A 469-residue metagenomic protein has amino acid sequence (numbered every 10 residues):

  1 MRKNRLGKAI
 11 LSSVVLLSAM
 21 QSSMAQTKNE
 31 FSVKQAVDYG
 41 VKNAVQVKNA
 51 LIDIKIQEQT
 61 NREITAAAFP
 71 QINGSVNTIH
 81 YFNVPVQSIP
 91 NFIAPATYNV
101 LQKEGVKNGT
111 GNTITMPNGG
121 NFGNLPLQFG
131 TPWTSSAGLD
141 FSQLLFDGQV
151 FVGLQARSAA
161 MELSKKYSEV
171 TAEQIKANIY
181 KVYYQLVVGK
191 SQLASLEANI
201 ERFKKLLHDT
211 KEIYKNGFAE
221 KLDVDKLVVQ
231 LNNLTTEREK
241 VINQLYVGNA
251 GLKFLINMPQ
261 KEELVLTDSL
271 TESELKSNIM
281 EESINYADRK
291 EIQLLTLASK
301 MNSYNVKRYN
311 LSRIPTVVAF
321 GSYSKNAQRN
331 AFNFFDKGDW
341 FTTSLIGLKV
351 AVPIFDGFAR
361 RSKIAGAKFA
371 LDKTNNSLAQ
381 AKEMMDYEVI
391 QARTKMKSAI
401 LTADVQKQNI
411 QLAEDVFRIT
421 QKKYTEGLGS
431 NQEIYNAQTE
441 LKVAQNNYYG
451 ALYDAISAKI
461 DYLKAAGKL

Functional and structural regions predicted by a protein language model:
M1-V33, V41, Y449, Y453-A455 (+1 more regions): Bacterial Sec-dependent N-terminal signal peptides
R2-K3, Q59-N61, K166-S168, A172-Y286 (+1 more regions): Periplasmic alpha-helical coiled-coil/stalk elements that build and connect Gram-negative outer-membrane
K3, Q26, N73, H80-V86 (+2 more regions): Acidic, low-complexity, intrinsically disordered peripheral segments
A25-P85, Q260, L266-S303, I354 (+1 more regions): Bacterial Sec-pathway N-terminal export signals of envelope proteins
T27-N29, S75-L139, S269-S277, F320-V352: Small/polar, glycine/serine/threonine/aspartate-rich low-complexity segments that form flexible
K48-I52, T65, F129, L145-A172 (+5 more regions): Sec/SRP-type N-terminal targeting helices
A66, T236-M258, Q411-K468: Short segments within alpha-helical structural elements
